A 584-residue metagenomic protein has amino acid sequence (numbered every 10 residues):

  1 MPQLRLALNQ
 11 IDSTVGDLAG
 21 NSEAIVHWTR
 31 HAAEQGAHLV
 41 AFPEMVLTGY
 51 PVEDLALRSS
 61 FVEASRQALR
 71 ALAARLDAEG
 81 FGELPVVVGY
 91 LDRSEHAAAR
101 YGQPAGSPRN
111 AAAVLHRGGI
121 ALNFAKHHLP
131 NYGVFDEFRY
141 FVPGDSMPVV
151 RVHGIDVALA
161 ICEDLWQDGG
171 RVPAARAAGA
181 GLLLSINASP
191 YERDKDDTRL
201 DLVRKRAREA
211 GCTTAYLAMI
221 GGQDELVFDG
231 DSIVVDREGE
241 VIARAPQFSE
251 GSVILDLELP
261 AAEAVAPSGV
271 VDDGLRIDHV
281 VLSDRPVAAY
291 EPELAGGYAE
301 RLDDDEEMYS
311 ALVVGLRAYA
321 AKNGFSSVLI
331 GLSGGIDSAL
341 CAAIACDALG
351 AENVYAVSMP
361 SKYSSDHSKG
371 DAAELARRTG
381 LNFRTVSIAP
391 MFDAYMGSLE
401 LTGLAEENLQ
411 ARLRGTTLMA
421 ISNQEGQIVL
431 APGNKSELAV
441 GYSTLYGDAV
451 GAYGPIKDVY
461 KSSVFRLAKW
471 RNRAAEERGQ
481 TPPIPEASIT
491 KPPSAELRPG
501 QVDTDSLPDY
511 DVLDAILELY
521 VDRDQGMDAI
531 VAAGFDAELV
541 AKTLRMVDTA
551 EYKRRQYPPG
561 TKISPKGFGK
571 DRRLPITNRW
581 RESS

Functional and structural regions predicted by a protein language model:
M1-G331, D347-A348, F383: Enzyme catalytic cores with a strong preference for nitrogen-chemistry domains
R151-H153, R237, A261-S333, S338-S584: ATP/NTP-dependent adenylation/nucleotidyl-transfer catalytic domains that generate, transfer, or process NMP-activated
